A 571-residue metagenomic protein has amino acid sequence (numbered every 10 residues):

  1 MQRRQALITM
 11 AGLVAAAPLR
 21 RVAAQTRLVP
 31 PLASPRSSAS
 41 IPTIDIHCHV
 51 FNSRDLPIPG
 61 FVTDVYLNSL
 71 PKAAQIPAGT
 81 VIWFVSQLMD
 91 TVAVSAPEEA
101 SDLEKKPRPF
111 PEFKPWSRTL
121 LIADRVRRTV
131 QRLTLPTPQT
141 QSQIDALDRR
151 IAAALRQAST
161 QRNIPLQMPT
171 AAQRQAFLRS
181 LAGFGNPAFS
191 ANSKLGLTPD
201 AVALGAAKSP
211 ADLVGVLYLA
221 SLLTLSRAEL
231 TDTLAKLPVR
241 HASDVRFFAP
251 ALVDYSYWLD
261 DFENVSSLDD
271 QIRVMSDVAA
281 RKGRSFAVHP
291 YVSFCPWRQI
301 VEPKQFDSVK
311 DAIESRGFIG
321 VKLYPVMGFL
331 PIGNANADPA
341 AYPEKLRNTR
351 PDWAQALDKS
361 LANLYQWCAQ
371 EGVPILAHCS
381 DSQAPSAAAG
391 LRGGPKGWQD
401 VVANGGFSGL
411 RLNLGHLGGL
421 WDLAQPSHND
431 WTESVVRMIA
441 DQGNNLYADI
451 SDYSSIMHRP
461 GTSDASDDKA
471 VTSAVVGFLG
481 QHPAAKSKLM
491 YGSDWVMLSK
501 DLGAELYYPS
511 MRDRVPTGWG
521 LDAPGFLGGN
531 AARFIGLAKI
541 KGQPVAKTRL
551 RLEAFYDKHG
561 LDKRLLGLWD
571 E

Functional and structural regions predicted by a protein language model:
R4-P18, T26-P42, I58, D64-A207 (+6 more regions): Mid-to-C-terminal alpha-helical segments outside catalytic/metal-binding sites
V29-S34, P59-G60, Y66-L67, N336-M490 (+1 more regions): Catalytic pocket-lining loop regions of alpha/beta-barrel enzymes, especially the amidohydrolase/enolase/GH5 lineages
T43-S53, L376-C379, L414: Histidine-centered catalytic micro-motifs
I44-I46, A251, Y291-S293, K322 (+3 more regions): Active-site neighborhood of phospho(di)ester-bond hydrolases with catalytic His/Asp-centered motifs
H49-F51, P57, V253-Y257, C295-Q299 (+7 more regions): Short, solvent-exposed loop/turn segments at secondary-structure junctions
Q143-A146, R150, A154-Q173, F177-S180 (+2 more regions): Active-site gating/metal-coordination segments in enzymes
G196-D200, A206-K236, D260-R281, E302-D311 (+5 more regions): Well-ordered, non-membrane alpha-helical segments in soluble/globular domains
